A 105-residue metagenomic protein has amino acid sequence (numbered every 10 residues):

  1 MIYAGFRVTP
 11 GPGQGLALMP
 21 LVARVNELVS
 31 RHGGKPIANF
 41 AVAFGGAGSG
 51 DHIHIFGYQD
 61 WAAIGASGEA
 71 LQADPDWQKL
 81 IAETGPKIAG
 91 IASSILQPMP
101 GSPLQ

Functional and structural regions predicted by a protein language model:
M1-F6, G15-M19, R31-G33, G65-S67: Structured catalytic/translocation cores of nucleotide/phosphate-coupled proteins
I2-T9, F40-Q72, Q105: Short, well-ordered beta-strand segments in beta-rich or mixed alpha/beta enzyme and ligand-binding folds
P12-Q14, R31, Q59-A62, A89: A short, structured loop/turn motif at beta-sheet edges
Q14-F40, Q72-I81: Short amphipathic alpha-helical segments
H32-I53, Q78-Q105: Glycine-rich beta-strand-turn "strand-cap" elements at beta-sheet edges
